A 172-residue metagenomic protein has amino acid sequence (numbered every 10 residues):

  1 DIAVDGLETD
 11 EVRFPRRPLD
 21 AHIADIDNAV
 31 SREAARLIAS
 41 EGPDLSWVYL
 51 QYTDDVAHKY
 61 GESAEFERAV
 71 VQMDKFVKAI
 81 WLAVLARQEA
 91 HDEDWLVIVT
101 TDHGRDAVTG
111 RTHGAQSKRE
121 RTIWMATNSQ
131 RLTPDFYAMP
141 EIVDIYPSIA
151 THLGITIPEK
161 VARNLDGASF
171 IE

Functional and structural regions predicted by a protein language model:
D1-E41, I145, T151, R163-I171: Active-site-proximal alpha/beta segments of enzymes that process anionic O-linked groups
G6-E8, F14, R32-A79: Active-site His/acidic residue clusters
A21-N28, A64-D74, M139-V143: Soluble non-cytosolic domains of exported or imported proteins
I38-G42, A90-D92, Q116-E120: Extracellular/periplasmic catalytic domains that process cell-envelope and extracellular macromolecules
E41-S46, D92-L96, Q130: Loop/turn elements at helix/coil->beta-strand transitions in domains of secreted/extracellular proteins
Y52-V56, H103-D106, Q130-T133: Solvent-exposed loop/turn segments at secondary-structure junctions within structured extracellular/periplasmic domains
Q72-G114, I149: Metal-dependent active-site segment of extracytoplasmic phospho-/sulfohydrolases and closely related
H113-T156, I171: Substrate-binding rim/cap in mid-to-C-terminal beta-strand-loop elements of soluble/periplasmic
